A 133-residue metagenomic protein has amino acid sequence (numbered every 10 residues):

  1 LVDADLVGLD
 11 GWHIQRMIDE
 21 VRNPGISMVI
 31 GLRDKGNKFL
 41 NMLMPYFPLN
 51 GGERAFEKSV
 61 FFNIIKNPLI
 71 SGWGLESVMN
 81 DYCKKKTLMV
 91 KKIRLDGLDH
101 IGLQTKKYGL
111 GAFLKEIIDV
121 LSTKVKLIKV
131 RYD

Functional and structural regions predicted by a protein language model:
L1-V7: Short beta-strand-to-loop acidic/aromatic patch adjacent to the donor-nucleotide binding site
L9-R33: Conserved donor-nucleotide/metal-binding helix-loop-beta segment in metal-dependent transferases, i.e., the alpha-helix
G36-E53: A recurrent flexible, glycine/aromatic-enriched loop bordering the glycosyltransferase active site that acts as
L49-I65: Conserved nucleotide-sugar donor-binding and metal-coordinating catalytic region shared by glycosyltransferases
R54, G72-W73, K91: Residues that recognize and position ribonucleotide moieties
K66-M79: Donor nucleotide-sugar recognition loop
K84-D133: Hydrophobic helical membrane-anchoring modules
